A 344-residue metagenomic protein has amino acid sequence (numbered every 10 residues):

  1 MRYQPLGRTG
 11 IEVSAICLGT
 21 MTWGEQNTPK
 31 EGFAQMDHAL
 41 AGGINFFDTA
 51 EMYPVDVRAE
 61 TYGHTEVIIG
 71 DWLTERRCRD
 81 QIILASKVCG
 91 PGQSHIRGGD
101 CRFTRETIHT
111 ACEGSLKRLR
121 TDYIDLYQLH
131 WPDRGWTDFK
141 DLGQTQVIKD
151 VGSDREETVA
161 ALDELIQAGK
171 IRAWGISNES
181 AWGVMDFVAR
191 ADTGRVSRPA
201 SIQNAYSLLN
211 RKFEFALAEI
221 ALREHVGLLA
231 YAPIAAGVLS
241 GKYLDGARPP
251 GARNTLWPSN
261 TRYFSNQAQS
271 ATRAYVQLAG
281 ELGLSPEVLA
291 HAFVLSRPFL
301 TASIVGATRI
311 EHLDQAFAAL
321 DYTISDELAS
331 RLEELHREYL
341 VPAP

Functional and structural regions predicted by a protein language model:
M1-I83, E106-H109, D122, Q167: N-terminal binding-site loop/beta-alpha segment at the start of enzyme catalytic domains that lines or forms
R2, E31-M36, T65-L73, A111 (+6 more regions): A general structural detector for well-ordered alpha-helical segments in enzyme core domains, enriched
L6, L18, G32, F47 (+11 more regions): Conserved, mostly hydrophobic/aromatic
G7-Q26, A85-G99, Q128, D133-L142: N-terminal small/glycine-rich loop or linker at the start of catalytic domains across soluble metabolic enzymes
S14-A15, R79-I82, D122-L126, R172-A173 (+2 more regions): Short acidic capping loops at alpha-helix termini that bridge into adjacent secondary structure
N27, E31, E60-H64, I68 (+4 more regions): Alpha-helix N-cap and loop-to-helix initiation/capping positions
T107-Y127: CE4/NodB-like, metal-dependent polysaccharide N-deacetylase domain that modifies extracellular/periplasmic N-acetylated
P132-E334, Y339, A343: Beta/alpha (TIM)-barrel catalytic core signal, keyed to glycine-rich beta->alpha loops juxtaposed to Asp/Glu that bind
